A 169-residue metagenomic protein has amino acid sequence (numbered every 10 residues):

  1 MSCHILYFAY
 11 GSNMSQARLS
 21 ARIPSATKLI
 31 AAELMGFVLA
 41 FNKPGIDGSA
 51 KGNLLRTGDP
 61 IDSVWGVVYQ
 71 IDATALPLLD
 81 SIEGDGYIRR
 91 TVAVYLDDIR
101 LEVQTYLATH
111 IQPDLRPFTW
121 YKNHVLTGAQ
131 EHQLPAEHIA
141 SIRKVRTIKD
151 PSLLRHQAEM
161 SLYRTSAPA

Functional and structural regions predicted by a protein language model:
S2-A169: Glycine-aromatic micro-motifs
